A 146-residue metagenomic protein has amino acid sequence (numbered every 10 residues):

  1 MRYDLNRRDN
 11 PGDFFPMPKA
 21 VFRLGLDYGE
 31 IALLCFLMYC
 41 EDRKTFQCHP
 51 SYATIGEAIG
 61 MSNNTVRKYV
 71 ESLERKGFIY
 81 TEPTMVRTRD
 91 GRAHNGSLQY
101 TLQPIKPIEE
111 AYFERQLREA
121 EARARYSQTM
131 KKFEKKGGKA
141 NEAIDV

Functional and structural regions predicted by a protein language model:
M1-P11, V21-R23, R115, E119-E121 (+1 more regions): N-terminal intrinsically disordered, low-complexity, charged/polar
M1-T65, E71, A93: Short recognition helix of helix-turn-helix/winged-helix DNA-binding domains
F15, H94, Q99, A140-N141: Polar low-complexity intrinsically disordered regions enriched in Ser/Thr and small residues
I31, I55, I59, I79 (+2 more regions): Weak global preference for isoleucine
A32, C40-R43, G56, L73 (+4 more regions): Generic alpha-helical secondary structure signal
A32, Q99-T101, N141-D145: Generic structural signal for residues positioned in beta-strands
N64-M130: Winged-helix/helix-turn-helix nucleic-acid-interaction surface
